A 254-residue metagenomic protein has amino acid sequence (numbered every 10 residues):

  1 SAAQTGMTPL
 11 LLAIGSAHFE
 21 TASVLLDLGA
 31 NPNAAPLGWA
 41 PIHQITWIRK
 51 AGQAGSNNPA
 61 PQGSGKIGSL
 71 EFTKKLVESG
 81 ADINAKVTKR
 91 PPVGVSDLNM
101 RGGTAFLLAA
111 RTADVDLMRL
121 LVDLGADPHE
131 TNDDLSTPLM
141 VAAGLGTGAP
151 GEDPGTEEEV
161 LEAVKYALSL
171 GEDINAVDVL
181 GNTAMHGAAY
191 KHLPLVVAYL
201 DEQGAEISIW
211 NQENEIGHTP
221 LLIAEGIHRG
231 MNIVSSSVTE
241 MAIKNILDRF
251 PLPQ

Functional and structural regions predicted by a protein language model:
A2-A3, A35-P36, V87, N99 (+3 more regions): Ankyrin repeat boundary/linker residues
G6, G38, R90, G102 (+3 more regions): Start-of-repeat signature of ankyrin repeats
L12-H18, Q44-S69, V95-R101, L108-D114 (+3 more regions): Ankyrin repeat A-helix N-terminal signature
S23-N31, K74-D82, R119-D127, E162-D173 (+2 more regions): Ankyrin repeat domain, specifically the short helix-to-loop turn at the C-terminus of the second helix of each repeat
T131-T147, E152-G181: Eukaryotic tandem repeat interaction scaffolds
W210-P253: Leucine-rich solenoid repeat scaffolds
